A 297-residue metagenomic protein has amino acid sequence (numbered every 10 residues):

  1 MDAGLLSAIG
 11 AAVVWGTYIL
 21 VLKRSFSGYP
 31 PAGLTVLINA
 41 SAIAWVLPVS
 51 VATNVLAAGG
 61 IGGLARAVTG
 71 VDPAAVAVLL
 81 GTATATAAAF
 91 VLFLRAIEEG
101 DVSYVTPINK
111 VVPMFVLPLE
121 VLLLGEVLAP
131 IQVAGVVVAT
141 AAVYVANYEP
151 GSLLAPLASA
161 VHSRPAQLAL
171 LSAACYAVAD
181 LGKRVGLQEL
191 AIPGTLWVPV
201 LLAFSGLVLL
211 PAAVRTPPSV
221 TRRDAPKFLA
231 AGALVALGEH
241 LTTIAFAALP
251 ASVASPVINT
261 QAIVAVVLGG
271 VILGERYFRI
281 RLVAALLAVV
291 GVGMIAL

Functional and structural regions predicted by a protein language model:
M1-G10, M114-A174, R276, I280-L297: Juxtamembrane helix-loop boundary signature in multi-pass membrane transporters
A3-A11, S50, A58-L92, S163-A174 (+1 more regions): Loop-to-transmembrane-helix transition segments
L6, G10, L37-A44, A77 (+9 more regions): Hydrophobic residues within alpha-helical transmembrane segments of multi-pass solute transporters/permease subunits
G10-V21, S27-A88, V138-A141, V145 (+2 more regions): Transmembrane alpha-helices of multi-pass small-molecule transport proteins
G16, L20, L47, A83-A88 (+7 more regions): Hydrophobic/small/kink-forming positions within alpha-helical transmembrane segments of polytopic membrane proteins
S27-G33, L92-I108, Q188-L196, H240-T260: Structural motif at transmembrane-helix junctions in multi-pass transporters
S41-W45, I108-L122, F204-V208, G238-L241 (+3 more regions): Alpha-helical transmembrane segments of compact multi-pass small-molecule transporters, enriched in specific families
N54-P73, G125-L128, S152-L157, L181-T195 (+2 more regions): Membrane-interface helix termini and inter-helical loops of multi-pass transporters
